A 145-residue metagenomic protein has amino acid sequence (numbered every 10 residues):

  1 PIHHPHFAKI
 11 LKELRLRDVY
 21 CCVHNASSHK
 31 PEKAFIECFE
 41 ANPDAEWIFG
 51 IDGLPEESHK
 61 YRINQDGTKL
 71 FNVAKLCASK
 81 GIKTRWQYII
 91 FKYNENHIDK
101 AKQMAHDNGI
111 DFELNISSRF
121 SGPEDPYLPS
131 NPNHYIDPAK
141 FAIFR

Functional and structural regions predicted by a protein language model:
P1-I2, S118: Short, solvent-exposed turn/loop segments enriched in Gly/Ser/Thr/Pro and often Arg
I2-H3, A26-P31, I90-N94: Short beta->alpha connector loops
H6: Acidic catalytic/metal-coordinating carboxylates
K9-K12, R17, E37-R145: Radical SAM enzyme [4Fe-4S]-AdoMet core and its adjacent flexible, acidic and glycine-rich loops/tails across
C22-H29, L114-N115: A short glycine-rich beta-strand->turn/loop micro-motif centered on a GG-aromatic cluster
P31-E37: Alpha-helical scaffolding within the catalytic cores of extracellular/periplasmic polymer-degrading hydrolases
